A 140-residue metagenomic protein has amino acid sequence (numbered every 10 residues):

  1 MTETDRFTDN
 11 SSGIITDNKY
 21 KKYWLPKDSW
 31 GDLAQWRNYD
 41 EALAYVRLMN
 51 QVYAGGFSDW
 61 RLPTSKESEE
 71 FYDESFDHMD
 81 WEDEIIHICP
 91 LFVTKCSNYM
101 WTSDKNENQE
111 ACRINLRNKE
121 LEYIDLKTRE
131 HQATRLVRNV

Functional and structural regions predicted by a protein language model:
M1-R61, K66-V140: Glycine-aromatic-enriched surface loops/turns that form tight recognition elements
